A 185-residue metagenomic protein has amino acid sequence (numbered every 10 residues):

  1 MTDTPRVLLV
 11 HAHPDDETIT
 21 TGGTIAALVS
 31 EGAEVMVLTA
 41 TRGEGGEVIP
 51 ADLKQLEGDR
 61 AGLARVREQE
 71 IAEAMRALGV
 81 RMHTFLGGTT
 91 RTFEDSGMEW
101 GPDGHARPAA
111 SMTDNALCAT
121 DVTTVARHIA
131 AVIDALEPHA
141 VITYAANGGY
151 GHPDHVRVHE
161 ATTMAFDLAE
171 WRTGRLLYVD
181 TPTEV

Functional and structural regions predicted by a protein language model:
M1-L136, T163-M164: Active-site rim/loop-helix segments in enzyme catalytic domains that contact anionic ligands
E17-T18, E44-E47, A146-P153, T183-E184: Active-site environment of divalent metal-dependent phosphoester hydrolases
L38, Y144, V179: A cross-family glycoside hydrolase active-site/sugar-binding cleft signature
V125-W171: Active-site adenylate/phosphate-handling loop in enzymes that bind or generate adenylated species
L168-V185: Short, flexible loop segments at boundaries between secondary-structure elements
